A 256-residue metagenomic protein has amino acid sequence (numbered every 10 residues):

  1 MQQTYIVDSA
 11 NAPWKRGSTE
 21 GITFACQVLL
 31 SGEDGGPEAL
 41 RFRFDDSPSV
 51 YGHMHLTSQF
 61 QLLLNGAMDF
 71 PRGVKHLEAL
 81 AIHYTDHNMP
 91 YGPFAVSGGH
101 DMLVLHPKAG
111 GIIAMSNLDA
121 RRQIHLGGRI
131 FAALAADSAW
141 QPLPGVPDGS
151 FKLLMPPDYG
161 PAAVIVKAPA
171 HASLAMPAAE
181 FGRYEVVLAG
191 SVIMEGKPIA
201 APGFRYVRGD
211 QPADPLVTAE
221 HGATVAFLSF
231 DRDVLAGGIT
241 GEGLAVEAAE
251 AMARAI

Functional and structural regions predicted by a protein language model:
M1-G36, I112-G160, G243, E250-I256: A short, N-terminal "cap"/entry segment at the start of jelly-roll beta-barrel domains of the cupin/DSBH fold
V7-N11, G17-H55, V74-A79, H83-P90 (+4 more regions): Conserved short histidine dyad/triad with adjacent acidic residue
S58, G182: Alpha/beta-hydrolase fold active-site loops
Q61, E185: Structured binding elements
N65-G66, A189-G190: Glycine-centered positions in the ABC transporter ATPase nucleotide-binding domain
V74-L77, H87-S116, Y159, F181 (+2 more regions): Ligand-binding loop in jelly-roll beta-barrel domains
